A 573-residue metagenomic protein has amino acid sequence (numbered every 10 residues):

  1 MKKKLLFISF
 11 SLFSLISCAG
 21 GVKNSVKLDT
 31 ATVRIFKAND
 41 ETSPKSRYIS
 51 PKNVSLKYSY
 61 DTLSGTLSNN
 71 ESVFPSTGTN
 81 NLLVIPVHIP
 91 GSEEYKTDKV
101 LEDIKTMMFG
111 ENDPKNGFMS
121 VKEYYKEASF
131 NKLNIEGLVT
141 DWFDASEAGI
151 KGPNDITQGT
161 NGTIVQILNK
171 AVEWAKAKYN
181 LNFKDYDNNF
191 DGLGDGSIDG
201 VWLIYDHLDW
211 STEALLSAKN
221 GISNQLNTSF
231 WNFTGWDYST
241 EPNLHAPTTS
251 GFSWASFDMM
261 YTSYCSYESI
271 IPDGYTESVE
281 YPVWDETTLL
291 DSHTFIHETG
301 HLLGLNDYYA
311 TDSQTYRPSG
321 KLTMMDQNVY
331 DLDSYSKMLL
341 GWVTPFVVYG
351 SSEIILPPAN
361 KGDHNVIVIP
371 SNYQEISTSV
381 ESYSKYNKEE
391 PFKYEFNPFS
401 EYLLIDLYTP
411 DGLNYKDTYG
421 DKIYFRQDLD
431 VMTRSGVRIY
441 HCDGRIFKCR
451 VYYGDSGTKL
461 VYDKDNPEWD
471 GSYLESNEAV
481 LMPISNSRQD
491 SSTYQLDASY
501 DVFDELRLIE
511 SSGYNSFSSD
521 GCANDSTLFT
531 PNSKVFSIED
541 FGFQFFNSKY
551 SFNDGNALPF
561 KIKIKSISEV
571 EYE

Functional and structural regions predicted by a protein language model:
M1-K4: Positively charged n-region of N-terminal signal peptides that target proteins for export
I8-L15: Bacterial N-terminal signal peptides
L15-I16, Y309: Hydrophobic alpha-helical membrane context
C18-D195, D199-T212, L216-W236, K385-E573: Zymogen propeptides/activation segments of proteases
N131, G200-W202, D206-G420, F425-Q427 (+1 more regions): Extracellular hydrolytic enzyme modules, especially secreted metalloproteases of the metzincin/thermolysin-like class
